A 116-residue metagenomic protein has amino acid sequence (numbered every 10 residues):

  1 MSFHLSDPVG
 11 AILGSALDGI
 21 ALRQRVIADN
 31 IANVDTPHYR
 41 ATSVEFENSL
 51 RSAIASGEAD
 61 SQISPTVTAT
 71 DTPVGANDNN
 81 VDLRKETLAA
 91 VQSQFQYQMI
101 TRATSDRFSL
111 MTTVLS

Functional and structural regions predicted by a protein language model:
M1-S116: Amphipathic alpha-helical polymerization modules
